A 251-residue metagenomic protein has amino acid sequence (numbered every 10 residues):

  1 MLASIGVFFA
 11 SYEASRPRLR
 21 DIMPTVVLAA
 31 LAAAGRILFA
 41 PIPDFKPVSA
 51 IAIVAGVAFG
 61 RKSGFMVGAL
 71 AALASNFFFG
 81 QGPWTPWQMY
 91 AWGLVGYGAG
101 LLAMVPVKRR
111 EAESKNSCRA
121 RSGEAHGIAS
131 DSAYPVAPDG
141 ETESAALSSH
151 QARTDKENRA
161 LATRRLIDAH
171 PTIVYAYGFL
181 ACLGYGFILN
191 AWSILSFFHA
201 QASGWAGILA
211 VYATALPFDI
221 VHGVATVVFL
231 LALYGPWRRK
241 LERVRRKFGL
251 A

Functional and structural regions predicted by a protein language model:
M1-V54: Hydrophobic transmembrane alpha-helices
L2-G6, G93-G100, V221-G235: Hydrophobic cores of alpha-helical transmembrane segments in multi-pass inner/ER membrane proteins, independent
I22-V27, F65-A69, P86, Y90 (+1 more regions): Hydrophobic alpha-helical transmembrane segments
A29-I37, A72-F78, G178-I188: Aromatic-anchored segments of alpha-helical transmembrane domains
A34-V48, A69-V105: Interfacial aromatic-anchored transmembrane helix boundaries in multi-pass membrane proteins
P41, K46, T85-P86, V105-E111 (+2 more regions): Membrane-embedded alpha-helical hairpins and interfacial helices in multi-pass inner-membrane proteins
V48-G64, Y97-L102: Generic transmembrane alpha-helix motif of multi-pass integral membrane proteins
A129-S132, A137-G140, A152-E157: Targeting/processing segments of secretory and organellar proteins
